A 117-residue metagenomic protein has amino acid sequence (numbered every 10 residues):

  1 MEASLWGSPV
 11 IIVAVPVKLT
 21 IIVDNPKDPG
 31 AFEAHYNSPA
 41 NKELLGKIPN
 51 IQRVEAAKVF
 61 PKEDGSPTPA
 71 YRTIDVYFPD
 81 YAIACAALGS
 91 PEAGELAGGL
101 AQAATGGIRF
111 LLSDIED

Functional and structural regions predicted by a protein language model:
W6-D117: Macromolecular interaction modules
